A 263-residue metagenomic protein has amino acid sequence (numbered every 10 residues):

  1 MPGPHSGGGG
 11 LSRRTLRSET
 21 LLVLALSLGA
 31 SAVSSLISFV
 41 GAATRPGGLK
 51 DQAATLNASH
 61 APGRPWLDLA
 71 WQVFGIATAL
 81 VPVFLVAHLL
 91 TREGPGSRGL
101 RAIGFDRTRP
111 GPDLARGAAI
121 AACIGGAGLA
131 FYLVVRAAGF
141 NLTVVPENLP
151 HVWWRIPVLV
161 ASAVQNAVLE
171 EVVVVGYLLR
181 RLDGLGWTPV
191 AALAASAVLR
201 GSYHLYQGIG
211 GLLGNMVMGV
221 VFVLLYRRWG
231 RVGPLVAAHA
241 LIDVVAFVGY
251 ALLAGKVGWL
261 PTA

Functional and structural regions predicted by a protein language model:
M1-A102, F247-A263: N-terminal, membrane-interfacial amphipathic/helix-forming hydrophobic leader that caps and precedes the first
R17-A25, V73, L114-A119, I156-V160 (+3 more regions): Hydrophobic alpha-helical transmembrane segments
G29, L193-A194, R200-Y203, G211-A263: Functionally important transmembrane alpha-helices
T44-V73, G94-N166, G184-L185, G255-A263: Juxtamembrane helix-loop-helix connectors linking adjacent transmembrane helices in multi-pass membrane enzymes
A77-V81, W153-P157, L169, V173 (+2 more regions): Membrane-embedded alpha-helical segments of multi-pass membrane proteins, especially the transmembrane helices
P82, V86, A127, F131 (+4 more regions): Hydrophobic/aromatic residues in alpha-helical transmembrane segments
I124, G128, P189-H204: Small-polar-interrupted transmembrane alpha-helices in polytopic inner-membrane proteins
L169-A195, L224-R231: Membrane-interface helix/loop boundary segments of multi-pass membrane proteins
